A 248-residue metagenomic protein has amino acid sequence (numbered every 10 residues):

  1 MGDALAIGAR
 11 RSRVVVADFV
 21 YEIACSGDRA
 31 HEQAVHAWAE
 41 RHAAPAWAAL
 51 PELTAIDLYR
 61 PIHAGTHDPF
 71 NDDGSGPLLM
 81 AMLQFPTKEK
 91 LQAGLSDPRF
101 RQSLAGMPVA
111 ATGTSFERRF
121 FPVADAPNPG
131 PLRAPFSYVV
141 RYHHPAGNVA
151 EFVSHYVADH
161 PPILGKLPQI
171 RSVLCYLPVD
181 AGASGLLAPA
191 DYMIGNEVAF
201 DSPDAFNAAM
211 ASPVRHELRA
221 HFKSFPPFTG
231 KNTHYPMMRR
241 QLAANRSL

Functional and structural regions predicted by a protein language model:
G2-L248: Macromolecular interaction modules
